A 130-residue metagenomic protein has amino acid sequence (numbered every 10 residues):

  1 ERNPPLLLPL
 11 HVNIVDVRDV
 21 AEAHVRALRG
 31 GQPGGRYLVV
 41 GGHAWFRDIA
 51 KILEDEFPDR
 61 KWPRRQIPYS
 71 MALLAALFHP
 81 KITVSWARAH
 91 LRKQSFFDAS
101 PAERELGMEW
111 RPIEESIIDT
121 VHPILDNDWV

Functional and structural regions predicted by a protein language model:
E1-N3, K93, N127-D128: Short loop/turn hinge sites at secondary-structure boundaries
E1-V15, D19: A conserved pocket-lining segment of Rossmann-fold NAD(P)-dependent short-chain dehydrogenase/reductase
L8-V12, Y37, H90, R104: Conserved short-loop catalytic and cofactor-binding motifs
H11-I14, H43, W110: Short, solvent-exposed loop/helix junctions and linker helices that flank or host conserved functional motifs
N13, R65, S95: Residues that recognize and position ribonucleotide moieties
V17-A21, F46, A99: Short alpha-helical patches at coil-to-helix transitions and adjacent helical residues in well-structured domains
A23-S85, I113, I117-V130: Mid/C-terminal beta-alpha module of Rossmann-like enzyme folds, strongest in SDR-family dehydrogenases/epimerases
K51, A75-G107: Conserved C-terminal active-site "lid" loop/helix of NAD(P)H-dependent oxidoreductases that clamps the redox cofactor
